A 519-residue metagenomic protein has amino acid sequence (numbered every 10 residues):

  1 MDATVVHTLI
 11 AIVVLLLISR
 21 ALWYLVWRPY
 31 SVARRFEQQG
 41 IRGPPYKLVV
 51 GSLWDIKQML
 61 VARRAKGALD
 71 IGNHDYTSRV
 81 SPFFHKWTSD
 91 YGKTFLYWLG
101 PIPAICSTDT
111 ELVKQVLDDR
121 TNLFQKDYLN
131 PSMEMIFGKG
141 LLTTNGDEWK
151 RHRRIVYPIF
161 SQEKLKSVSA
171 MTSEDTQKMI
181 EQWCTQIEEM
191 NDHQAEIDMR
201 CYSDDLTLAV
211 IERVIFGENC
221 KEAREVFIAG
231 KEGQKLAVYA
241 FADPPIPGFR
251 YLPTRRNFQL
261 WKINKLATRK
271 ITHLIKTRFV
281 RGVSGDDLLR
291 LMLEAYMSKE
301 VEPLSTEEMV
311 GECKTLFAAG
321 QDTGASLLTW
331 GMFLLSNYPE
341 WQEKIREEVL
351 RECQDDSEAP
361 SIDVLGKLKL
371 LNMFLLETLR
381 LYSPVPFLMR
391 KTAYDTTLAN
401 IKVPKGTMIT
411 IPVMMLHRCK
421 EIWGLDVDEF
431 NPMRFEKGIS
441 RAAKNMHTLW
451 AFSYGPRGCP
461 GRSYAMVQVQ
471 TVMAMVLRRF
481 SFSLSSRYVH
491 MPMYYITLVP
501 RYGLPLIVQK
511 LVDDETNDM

Functional and structural regions predicted by a protein language model:
D2-K139, N145-R151, S173-E181, Y394 (+2 more regions): N-terminal membrane-proximal hinge/A-helix region immediately C-terminal to the signal-anchor transmembrane segment
A3-V5, Y30, Q125-F137, T144 (+3 more regions): Cytochrome P450 heme-thiolate monooxygenase catalytic core
I71-G92, R269, H273, E358-A399 (+1 more regions): Conserved cytochrome P450 K-helix E-x-x-R motif and the immediately C-terminal K′/meander segment
R79, L291, S481, T497-M519: C-terminal helix/juxtamembrane-tail motif
C106-V116, G217-E225, D322-E347, G406: Classical protein tyrosine phosphatase
K314, A319, A399, E436-V469 (+1 more regions): Cytochrome P450 heme-thiolate "Cys pocket" and heme-binding signature region
P339-W341, I409, R462-V499: Cytochrome P450 heme-binding "Cys pocket" and the immediately downstream C-terminal segment
I411-S440: Conserved cytochrome P450 K-helix/beta-meander segment immediately N-terminal to the heme-binding cysteine loop
